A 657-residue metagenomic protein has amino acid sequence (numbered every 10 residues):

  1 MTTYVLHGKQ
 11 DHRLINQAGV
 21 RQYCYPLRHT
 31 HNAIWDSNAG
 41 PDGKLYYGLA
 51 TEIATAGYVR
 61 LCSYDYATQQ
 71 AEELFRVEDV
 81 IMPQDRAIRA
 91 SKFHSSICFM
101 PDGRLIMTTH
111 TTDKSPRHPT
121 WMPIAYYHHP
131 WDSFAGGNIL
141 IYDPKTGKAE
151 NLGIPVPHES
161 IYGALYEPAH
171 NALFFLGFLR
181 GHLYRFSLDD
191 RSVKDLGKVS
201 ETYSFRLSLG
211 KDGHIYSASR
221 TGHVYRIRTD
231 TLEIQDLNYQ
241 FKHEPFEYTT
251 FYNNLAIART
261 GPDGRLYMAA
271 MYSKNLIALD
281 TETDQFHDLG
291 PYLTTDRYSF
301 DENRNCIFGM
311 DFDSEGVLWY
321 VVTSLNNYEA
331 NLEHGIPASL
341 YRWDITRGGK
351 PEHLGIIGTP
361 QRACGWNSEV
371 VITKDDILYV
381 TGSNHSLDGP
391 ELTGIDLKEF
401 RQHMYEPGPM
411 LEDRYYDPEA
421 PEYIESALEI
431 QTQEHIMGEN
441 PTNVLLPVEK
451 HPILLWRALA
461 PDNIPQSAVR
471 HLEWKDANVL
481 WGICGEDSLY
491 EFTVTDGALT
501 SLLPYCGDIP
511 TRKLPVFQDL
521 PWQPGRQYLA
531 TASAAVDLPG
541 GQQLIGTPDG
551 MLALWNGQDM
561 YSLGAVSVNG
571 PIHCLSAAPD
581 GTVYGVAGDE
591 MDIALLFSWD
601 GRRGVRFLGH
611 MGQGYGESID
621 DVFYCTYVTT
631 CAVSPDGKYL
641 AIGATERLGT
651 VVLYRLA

Functional and structural regions predicted by a protein language model:
R21-P26, L74-R89, N151-E159, L237-T249 (+5 more regions): Surface-exposed loop and turn segments in beta-propeller and other repeat-based domains that flank or scaffold
C24-V59, D462-G485, S533: Beta-strand-rich domains and repeat architectures in extracellular enzymes and scaffolds, especially beta-propellers
N32-D36, M82-I97, H158-L165, E201-G210 (+9 more regions): Repeated scaffold domains used in trafficking and secretory/extracellular systems, primarily beta-propellers
A39-D42, F99-D102, E167-H170, L209-D212 (+7 more regions): Residue-level detector of Asp-centered blade-edge/turn motifs that repeat once per structural unit in beta-propeller
L45-Y46, L105-I106, A172-F175, H214-S217 (+7 more regions): Conserved beta-propeller blade signature
A50-Y58, M107-F134, V321-P337, N384-L387 (+2 more regions): Short, conserved, GDST-rich strand-edge loop motifs in beta-rich repeat architectures
A269-K274, F300-I345, H573, G585-I593 (+1 more regions): Loop/turn-rich, solvent-exposed surfaces of beta-rich toroidal or solenoidal domains
W366-A427, Y627-A657: Blade-level signature of beta-propeller repeat domains, shared across WD40, Kelch, NHL, RCC1 and BNR/Asp-box propellers
